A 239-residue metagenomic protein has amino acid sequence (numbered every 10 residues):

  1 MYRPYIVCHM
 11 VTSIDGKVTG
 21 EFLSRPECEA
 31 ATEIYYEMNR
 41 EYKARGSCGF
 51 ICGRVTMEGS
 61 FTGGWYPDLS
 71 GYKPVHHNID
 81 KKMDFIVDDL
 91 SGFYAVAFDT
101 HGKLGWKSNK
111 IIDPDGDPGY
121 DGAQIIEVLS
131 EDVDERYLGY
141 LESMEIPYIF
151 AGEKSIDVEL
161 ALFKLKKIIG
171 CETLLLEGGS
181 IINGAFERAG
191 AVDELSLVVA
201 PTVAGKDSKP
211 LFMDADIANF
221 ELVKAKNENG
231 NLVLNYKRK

Functional and structural regions predicted by a protein language model:
M1-K239: Enzymes that bind and transform nitrogen-containing heteroaromatic metabolites
